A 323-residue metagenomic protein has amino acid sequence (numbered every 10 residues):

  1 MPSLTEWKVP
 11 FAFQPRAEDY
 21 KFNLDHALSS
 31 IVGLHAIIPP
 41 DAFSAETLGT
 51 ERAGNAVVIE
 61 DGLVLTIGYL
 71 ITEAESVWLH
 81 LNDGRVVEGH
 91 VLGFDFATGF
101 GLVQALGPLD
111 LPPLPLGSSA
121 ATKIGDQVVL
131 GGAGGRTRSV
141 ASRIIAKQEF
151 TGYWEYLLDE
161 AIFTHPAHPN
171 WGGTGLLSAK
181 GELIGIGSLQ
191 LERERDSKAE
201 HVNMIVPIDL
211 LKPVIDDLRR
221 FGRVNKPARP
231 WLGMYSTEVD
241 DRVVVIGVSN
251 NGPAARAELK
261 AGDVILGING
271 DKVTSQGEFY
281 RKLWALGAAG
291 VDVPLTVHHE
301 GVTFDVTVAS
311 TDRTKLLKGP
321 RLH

Functional and structural regions predicted by a protein language model:
M1-L24, L111, T137, A179 (+5 more regions): C-terminal cap/linker of serine protease catalytic domains
K8-P10, P39-D41, A53, V58-S139 (+5 more regions): Conserved active-site neighborhood of the chymotrypsin/trypsin-like protease fold
V32-L34, A56, G62, T66 (+14 more regions): Terminal peptide-recognition signature
D41-G49, G93-G99, K147-I162, R193-S197 (+2 more regions): Gly/Ser-enriched beta-turn/beta-hairpin loop segments
E46, A74-S76, L111, G131-R143 (+3 more regions): Active-site loop architecture of trypsin-fold serine endopeptidases
T50-N55, L114-S118, A161-A179, N250-R256: Gly/Ser-rich catalytic serine loop of serine hydrolases
H90, D216-R223, N251, A255-K260 (+3 more regions): PDZ-domain C-terminal substructure recognizer with occasional recognition of PDZ-binding tails
P166-A167, T174-G175, L232-G267, D271-T274: PDZ/PDZ-like domain segments forming the peptide/carboxylate-binding groove, activating on the N-terminal beta-strands
